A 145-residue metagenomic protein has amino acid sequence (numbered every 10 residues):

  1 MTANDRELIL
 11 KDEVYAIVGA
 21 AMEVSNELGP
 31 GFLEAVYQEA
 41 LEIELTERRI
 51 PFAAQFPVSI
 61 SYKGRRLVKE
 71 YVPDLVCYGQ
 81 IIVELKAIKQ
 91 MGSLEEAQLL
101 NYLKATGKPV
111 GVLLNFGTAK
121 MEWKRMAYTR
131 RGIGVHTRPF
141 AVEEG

Functional and structural regions predicted by a protein language model:
M1-E27: Interdomain/boundary linker segments immediately adjacent to catalytic/signaling cores
M1-L8, G134-G145: Short, low-complexity, charge-dense intrinsically disordered segments
L10-Y15, P30-E34, Q38, E42: Nuclease catalytic cores
G29, F52, P73-M91, Y102: Conserved catalytic cores of phosphodiester-cleaving nucleases, focusing on short active-site segments
Y37, L41, Y71, Y78 (+2 more regions): Amphipathic alpha-helical interface surfaces
T46-K63: A short acidic/basic microdomain associated with nuclease active sites
K86-P139: Nucleic-acid nuclease catalytic cores
